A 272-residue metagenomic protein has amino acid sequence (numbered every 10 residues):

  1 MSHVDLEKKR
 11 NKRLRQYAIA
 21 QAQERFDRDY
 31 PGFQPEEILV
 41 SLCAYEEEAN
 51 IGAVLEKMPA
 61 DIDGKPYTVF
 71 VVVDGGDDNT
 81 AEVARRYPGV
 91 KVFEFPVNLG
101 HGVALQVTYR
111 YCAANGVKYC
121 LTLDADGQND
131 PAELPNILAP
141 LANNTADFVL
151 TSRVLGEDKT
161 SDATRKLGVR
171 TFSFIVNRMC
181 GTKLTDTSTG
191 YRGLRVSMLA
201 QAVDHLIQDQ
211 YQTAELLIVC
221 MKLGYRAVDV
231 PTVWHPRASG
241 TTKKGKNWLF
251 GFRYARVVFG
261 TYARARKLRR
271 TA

Functional and structural regions predicted by a protein language model:
M1-E36, G181, H205-A272: Hydrophobic helical membrane-anchoring modules
R10, K91, F95-A114, Y119 (+4 more regions): Acceptor/aglycone-binding surface of glycosyltransferases and processive sugar-polymer synthases
L39-C43, V71, E94: Short hydrophobic beta-strand elements that form part of the catalytic alpha/beta core underpinning NDP-sugar/donor
L42-E56, G75: Active-site beta-to-alpha loop of glycosyltransferases that engages the nucleotide-sugar donor
I51, M58, T108, D126 (+4 more regions): Residue-level signature of catalytic and energy-coupling elements of molecular machines, predominantly ATP/GTP-dependent
E56-P66: Short, acidic, metal-binding catalytic loop of nucleotide-sugar glycosyltransferases
V73-A81, G127: A conserved acidic beta->alpha catalytic loop
